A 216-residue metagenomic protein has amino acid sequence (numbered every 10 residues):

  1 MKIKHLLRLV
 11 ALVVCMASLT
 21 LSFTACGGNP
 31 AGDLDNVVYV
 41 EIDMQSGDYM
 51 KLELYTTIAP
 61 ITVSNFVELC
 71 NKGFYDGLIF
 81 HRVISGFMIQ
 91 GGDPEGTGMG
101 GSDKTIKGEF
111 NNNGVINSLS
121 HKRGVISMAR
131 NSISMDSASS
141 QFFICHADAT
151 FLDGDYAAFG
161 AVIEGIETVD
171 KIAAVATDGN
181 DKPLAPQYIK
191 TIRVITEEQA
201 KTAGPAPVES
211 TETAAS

Functional and structural regions predicted by a protein language model:
I3, L7-R8, C15-S216: Cyclophilin-like peptidyl-prolyl cis-trans isomerases
